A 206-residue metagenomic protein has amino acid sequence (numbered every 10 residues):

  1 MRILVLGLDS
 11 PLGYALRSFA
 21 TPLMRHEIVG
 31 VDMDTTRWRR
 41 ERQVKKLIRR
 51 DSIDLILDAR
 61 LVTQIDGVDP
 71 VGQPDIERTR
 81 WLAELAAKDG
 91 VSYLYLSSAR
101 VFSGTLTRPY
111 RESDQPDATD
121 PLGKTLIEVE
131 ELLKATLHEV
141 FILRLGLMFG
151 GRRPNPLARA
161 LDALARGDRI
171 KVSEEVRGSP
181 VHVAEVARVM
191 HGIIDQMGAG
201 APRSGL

Functional and structural regions predicted by a protein language model:
M1-M24: N-terminal Rossmann NAD(P)H-binding glycine-rich loop of SDR-like oxidoreductase domains
L6, G72, I76, R108-E130 (+2 more regions): Short-chain dehydrogenase/reductase
L6, V31, A59, Y93-A99 (+1 more regions): SDR active-site strand-loop-helix element
H26-W38: A short beta-strand-loop structural module common to alpha/beta enzyme folds
T35-R80, L85-A87: NAD(P)H-binding glycine-rich loop region in Rossmannoid oxidoreductase-like domains and their noncatalytic homologs
R80-T119: Conserved Rossmann-fold NAD(P)-dependent oxidoreductase catalytic core, especially the SDR/UDP-sugar
E131-G178, E185, H191-G192: NAD(P)-dependent short-chain dehydrogenase/reductase
I170-K171, E175, M197-L206: A recurrent short beta-strand within the Rossmann-like NAD(P)-dependent oxidoreductase core
